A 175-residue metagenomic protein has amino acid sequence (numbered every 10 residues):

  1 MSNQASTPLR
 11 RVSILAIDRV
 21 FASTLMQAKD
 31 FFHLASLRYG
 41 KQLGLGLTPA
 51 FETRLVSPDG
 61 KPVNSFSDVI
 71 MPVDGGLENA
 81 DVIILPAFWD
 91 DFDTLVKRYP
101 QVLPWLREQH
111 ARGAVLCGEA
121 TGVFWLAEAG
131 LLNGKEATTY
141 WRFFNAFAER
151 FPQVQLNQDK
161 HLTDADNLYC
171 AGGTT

Functional and structural regions predicted by a protein language model:
S2-E78: N-terminal beta1-alpha1 cap of cysteine-dependent amidohydrolase-like domains
S2-V20, L47, L55, L77-T175: Active-site-adjacent pocket-lining segments in enzyme domains
